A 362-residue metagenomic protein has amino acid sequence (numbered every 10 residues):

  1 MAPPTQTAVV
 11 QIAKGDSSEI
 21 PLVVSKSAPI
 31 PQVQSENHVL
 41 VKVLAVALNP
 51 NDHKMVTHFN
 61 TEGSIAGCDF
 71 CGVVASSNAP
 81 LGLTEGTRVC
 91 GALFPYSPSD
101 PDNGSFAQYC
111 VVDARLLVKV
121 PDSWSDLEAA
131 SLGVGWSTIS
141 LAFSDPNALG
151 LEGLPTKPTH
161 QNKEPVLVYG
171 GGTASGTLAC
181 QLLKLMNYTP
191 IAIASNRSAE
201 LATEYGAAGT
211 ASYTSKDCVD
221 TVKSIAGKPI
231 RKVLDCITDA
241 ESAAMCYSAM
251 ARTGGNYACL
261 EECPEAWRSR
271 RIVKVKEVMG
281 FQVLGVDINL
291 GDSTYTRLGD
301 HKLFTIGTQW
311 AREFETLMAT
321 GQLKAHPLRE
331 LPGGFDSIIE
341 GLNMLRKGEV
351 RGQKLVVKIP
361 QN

Functional and structural regions predicted by a protein language model:
A2-S35, K42-S76, G82-N362: Terminal helix/beta-alpha structural elements that buttress the NAD(P)+-binding lobe
